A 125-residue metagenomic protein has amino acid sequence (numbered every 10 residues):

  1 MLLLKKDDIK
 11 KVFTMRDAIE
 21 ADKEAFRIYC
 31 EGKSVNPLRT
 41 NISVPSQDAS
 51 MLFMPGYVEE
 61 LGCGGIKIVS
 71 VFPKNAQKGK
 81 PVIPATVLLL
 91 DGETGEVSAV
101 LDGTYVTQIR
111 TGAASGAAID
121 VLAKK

Functional and structural regions predicted by a protein language model:
M1-R110, A114-G116, D120: N-terminal ligand-binding/catalytic initiation module
L122-K125: Short helix-loop-beta connector
